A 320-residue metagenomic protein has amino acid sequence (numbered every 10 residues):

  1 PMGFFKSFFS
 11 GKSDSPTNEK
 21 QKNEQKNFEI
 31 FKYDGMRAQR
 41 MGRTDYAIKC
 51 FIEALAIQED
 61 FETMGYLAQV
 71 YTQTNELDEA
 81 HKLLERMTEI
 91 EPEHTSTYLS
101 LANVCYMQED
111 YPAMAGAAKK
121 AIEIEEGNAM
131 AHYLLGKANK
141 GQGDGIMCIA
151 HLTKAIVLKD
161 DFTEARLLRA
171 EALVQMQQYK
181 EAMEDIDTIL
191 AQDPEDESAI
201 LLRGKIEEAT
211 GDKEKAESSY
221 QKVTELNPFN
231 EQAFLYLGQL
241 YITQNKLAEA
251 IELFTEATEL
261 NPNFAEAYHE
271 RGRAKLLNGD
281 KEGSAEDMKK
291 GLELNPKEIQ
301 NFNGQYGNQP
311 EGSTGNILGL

Functional and structural regions predicted by a protein language model:
P1-K26, R40-G42, Y46-C50, Q73 (+8 more regions): Long, contiguous interaction/recruitment modules in multidomain scaffold/adaptor proteins
M2-K20, K281-L320: Terminal, low-structured helical/coil segments at or just beyond the last alpha-helical repeat
N23-E62, Y66-Q73, S96, N103-E109 (+3 more regions): Alpha-helical segment of the N-proximal tetratricopeptide repeat
F28, F61-E62, T95-S96, A129-M130 (+5 more regions): Helix-start (N-cap) detector for alpha-helical repeat units in TPR-like alpha-solenoids, especially tetratricopeptide
Y33, Y66, S100, L134 (+5 more regions): Canonical tetratricopeptide repeat
M41-K49, T74-R86, Q108-K120, G141-K154 (+4 more regions): Structural signature of tandem alpha-helical TPR/SEL1-like repeats, specifically the intra-repeat loop/turn
Q58-E59, P92, E126, D160 (+4 more regions): Short coil turns that delineate tetratricopeptide repeat
